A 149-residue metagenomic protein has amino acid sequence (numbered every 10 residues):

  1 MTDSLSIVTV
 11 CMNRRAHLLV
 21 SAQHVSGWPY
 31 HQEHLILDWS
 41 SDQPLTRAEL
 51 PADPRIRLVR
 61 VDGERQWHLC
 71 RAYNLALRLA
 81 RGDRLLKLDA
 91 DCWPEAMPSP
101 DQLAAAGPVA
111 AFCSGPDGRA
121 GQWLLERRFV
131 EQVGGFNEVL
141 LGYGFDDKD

Functional and structural regions predicted by a protein language model:
M1-Q23: N-proximal low-complexity "stem/linker" segments adjacent to membrane-targeting elements
Q23-Q32: Short, acidic, metal-binding catalytic loop of nucleotide-sugar glycosyltransferases
H31-D42, V59-D62: Short beta-strand/loop segment that forms part of the nucleotide-sugar
D38-A48, D89-W93: A conserved acidic beta->alpha catalytic loop
G63-A80: Glycine-rich, basic loop-to-helix element that forms the pyrophosphate-binding segment of sugar-nucleotide handling
L85: Short aromatic/hydrophobic "clamp" motif used to bind/position activated sugar donors
M97-G115: Conserved donor-nucleotide/metal-binding helix-loop-beta segment in metal-dependent transferases, i.e., the alpha-helix
F129, L141-D149: A short, conserved alpha-helix in the catalytic core of glycosyltransferases
